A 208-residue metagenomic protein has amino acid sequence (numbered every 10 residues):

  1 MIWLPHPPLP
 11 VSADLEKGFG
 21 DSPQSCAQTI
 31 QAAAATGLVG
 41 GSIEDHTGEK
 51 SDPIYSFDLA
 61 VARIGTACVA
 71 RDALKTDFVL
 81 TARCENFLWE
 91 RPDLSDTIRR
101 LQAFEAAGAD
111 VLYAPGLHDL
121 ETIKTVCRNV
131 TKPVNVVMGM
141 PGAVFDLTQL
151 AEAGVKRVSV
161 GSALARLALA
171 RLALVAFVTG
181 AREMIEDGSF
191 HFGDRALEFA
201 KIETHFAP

Functional and structural regions predicted by a protein language model:
M1-V160, L167: Alpha/beta enzyme core
S162-P208: Extended, intrinsically disordered, low-complexity segments
